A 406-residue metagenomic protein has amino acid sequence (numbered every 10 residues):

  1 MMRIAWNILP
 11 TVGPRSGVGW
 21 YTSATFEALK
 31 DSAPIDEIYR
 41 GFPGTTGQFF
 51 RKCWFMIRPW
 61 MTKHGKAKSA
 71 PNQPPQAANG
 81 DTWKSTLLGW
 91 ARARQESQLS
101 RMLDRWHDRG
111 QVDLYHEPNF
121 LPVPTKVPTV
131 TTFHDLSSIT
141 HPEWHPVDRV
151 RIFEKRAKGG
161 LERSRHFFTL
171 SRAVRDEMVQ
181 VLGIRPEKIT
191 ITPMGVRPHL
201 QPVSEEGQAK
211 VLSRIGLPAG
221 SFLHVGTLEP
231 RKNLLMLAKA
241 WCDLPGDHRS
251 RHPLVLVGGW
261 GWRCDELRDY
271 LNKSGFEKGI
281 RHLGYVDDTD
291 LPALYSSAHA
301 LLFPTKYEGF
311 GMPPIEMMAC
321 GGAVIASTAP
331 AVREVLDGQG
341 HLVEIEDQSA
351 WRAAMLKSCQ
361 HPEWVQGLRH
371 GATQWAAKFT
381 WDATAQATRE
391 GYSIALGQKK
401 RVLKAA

Functional and structural regions predicted by a protein language model:
M1-A406: Carbohydrate transferase catalytic cores enriched for Leloir-type hexosyltransferases
